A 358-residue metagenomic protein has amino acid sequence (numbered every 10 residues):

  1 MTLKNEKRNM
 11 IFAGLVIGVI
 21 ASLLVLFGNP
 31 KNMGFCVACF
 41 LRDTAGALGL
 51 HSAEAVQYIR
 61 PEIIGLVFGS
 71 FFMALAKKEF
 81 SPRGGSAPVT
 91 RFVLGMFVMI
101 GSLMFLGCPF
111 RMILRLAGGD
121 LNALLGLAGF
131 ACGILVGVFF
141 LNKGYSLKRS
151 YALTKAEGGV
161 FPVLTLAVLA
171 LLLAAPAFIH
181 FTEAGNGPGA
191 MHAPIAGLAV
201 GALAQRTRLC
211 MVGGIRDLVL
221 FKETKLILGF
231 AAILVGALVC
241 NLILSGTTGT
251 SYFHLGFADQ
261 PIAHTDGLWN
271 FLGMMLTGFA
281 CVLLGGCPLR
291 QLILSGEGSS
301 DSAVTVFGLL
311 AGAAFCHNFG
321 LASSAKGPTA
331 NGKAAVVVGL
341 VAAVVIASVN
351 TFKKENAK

Functional and structural regions predicted by a protein language model:
M1-K358: Membrane-interfacial helix-loop segments of redox and metal-homeostasis proteins, especially TM-loop-TM junctions
